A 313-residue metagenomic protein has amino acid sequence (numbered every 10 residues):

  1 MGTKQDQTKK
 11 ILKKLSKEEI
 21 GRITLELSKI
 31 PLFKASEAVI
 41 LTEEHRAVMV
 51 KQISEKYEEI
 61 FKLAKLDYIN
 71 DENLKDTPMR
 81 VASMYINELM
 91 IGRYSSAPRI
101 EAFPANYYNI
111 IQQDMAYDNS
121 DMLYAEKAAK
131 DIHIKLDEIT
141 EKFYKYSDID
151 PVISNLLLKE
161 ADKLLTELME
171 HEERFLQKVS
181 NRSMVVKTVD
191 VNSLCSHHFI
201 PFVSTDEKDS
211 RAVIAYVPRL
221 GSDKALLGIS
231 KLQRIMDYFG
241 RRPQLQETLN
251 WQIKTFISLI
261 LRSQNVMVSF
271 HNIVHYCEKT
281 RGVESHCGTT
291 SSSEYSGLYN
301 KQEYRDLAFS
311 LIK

Functional and structural regions predicted by a protein language model:
G2-K313: A domain-level signal for the structural core that forms small-molecule/cofactor-binding pockets and catalytic centers
